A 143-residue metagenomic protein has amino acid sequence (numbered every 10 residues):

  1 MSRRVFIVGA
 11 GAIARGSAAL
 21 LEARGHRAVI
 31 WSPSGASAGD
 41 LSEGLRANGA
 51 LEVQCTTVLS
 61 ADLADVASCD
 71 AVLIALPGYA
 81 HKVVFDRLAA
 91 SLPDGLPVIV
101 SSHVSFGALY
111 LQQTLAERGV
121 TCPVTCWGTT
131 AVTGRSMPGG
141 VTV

Functional and structural regions predicted by a protein language model:
M1-G49: NAD(P)+-binding Rossmann beta1-loop-alpha1 motif at the extreme N-terminus of oxidoreductases
G25, T56, C69-D70, G95-L96: Short, well-ordered alpha-helix to beta-strand connector turns
R27, T57-V58, P123: Conserved beta-strand segments of alpha/beta enzyme cores
W31, D62, W127-T129: Conserved beta-strand termini and adjacent loop/short-helix elements that scaffold enzyme active sites in alpha/beta
Q54-S68: Short acidic low-complexity segments
L73-I74, G78-G140: Rossmann-like NAD(P)(H) cofactor-binding subdomain of soluble oxidoreductases
